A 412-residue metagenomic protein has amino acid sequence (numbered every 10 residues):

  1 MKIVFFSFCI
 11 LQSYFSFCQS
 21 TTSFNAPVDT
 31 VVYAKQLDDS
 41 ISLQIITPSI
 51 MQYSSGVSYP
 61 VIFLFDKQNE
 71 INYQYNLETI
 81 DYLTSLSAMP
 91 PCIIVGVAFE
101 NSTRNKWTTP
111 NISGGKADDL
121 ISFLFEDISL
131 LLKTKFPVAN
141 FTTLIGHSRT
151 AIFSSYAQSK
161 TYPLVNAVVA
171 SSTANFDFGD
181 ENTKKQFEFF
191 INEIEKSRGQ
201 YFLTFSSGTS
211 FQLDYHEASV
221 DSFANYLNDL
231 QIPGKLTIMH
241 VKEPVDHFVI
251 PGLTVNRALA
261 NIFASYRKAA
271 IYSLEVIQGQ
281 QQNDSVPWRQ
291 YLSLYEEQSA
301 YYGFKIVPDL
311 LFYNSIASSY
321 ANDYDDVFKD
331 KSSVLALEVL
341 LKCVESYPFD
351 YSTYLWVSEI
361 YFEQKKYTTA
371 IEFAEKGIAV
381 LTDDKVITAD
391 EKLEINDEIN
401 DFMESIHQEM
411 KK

Functional and structural regions predicted by a protein language model:
M1, F5-F8, E404-K412: In a subset of proteins, long, contiguous C-terminal domains/tails are tracked
M1-F24: Bacterial Sec-dependent N-terminal signal peptides
Q19-K411: Non-catalytic cap/lid and distal C-terminal segments of serine-dependent acyl enzymes
